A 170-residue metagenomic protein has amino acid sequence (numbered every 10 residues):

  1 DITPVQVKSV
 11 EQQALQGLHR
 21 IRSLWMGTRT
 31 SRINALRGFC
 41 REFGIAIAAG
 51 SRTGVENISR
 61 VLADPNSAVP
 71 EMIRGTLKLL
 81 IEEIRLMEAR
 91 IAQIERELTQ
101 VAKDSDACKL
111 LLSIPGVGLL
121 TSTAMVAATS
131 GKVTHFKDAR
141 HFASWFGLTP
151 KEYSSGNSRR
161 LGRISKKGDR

Functional and structural regions predicted by a protein language model:
D1, T53-G54, R170: Proteins with a high burden of low-complexity, intrinsically disordered sequence enriched in S/T/G/P/A and R, requiring
D1-Q12: Short, polar/flexible loop-turn hinges at active-site or ligand-entry regions and domain interfaces
D1-T3, R32-A35, I91-A92, S130-T134: Short helix-capping/linker segments at secondary-structure and domain boundaries
T3, A46-A48, T149: Short coil/loop linkers at secondary-structure junctions
T3-V5, E71, L112, G162: Residue-level marker of intrinsically disordered, low-complexity segments enriched for small/polar residues
V5-V7, G50, Y153: Conserved beta-strand termini and adjacent loop/short-helix elements that scaffold enzyme active sites in alpha/beta
V10-L110: Glycine-rich, often acidic, oxyanion-interacting loops/wings at catalytic, nucleic-acid, or phospho-protein interfaces
L110-R170: Phosphate-backbone recognition surface of nucleic-acid-processing proteins
